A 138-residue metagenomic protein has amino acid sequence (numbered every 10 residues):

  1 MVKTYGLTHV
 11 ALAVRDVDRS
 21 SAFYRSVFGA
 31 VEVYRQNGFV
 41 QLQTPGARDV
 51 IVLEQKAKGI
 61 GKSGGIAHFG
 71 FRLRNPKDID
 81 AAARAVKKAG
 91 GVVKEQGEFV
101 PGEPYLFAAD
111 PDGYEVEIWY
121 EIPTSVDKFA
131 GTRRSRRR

Functional and structural regions predicted by a protein language model:
M1-K3, A83-R138: Vicinal oxygen chelate
L7-R15, Q43, I60-A85, P104-A109 (+1 more regions): Vicinal oxygen chelate
T8-D18, E54-A57, G90, W119-Y120: Short N-terminal helix-initiation segments at or just after the protein's N-terminus
D16-V31: Amphipathic alpha-helical segments
D18-R19, R48, K77: Short alpha-helical
S21-A22, D80, V116-E117: Alpha-helical elements of the RecA-like P-loop NTPase motor core of helicases
G29-Y34, V92-E95: Short secondary-structure junctions
V31-G64, E115-E121: Conserved short beta-strand elements that form part of the metal-binding/catalytic scaffold of enzyme active sites
